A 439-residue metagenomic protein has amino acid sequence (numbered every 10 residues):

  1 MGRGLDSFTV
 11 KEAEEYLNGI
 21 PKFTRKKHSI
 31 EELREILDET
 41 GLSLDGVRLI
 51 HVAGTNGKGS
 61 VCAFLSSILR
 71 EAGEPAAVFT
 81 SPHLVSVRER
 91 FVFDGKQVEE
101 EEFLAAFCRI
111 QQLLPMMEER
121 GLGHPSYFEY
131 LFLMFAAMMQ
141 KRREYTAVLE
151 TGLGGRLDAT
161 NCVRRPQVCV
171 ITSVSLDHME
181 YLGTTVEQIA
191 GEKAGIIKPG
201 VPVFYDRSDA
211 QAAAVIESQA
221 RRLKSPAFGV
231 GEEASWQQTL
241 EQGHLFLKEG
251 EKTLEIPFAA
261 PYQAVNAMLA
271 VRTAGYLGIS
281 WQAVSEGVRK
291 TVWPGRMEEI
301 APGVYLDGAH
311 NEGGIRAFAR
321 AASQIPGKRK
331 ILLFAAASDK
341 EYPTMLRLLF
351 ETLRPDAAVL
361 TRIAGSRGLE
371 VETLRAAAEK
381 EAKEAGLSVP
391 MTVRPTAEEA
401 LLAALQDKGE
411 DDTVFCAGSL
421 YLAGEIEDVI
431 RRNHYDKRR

Functional and structural regions predicted by a protein language model:
M1-G54, V61-A72, F79, P115-G123: Short functional linear segments
L17, T55, A76, V148 (+8 more regions): Residue-level signal for inorganic ion chemistry
E35-D38, L42-D45, E71-R164, Q211: ATP-dependent carboxylate-amine ligase catalytic core
G46, T146, T151, D158-V170 (+2 more regions): Nucleotide phosphate-binding/pyrophosphate-handling subdomain across enzymes that bind or process nucleotide phosphates
L65, R156-Q167, E427-I430: Short Gly/Thr/Asp-enriched flexible loops that form oxyanion-binding sites at enzyme active sites
F79, D206-R207, Q219-L240, I256-P261 (+6 more regions): Beta-strand->loop->alpha-helix junctions that form or flank phosphate-binding loops in nucleotide-handling enzymes
E118-E119, R142-T151, P166-E255, A267-Q282: Acidic, Mg2+-coordinating active-site environments of NTP-dependent enzymes
D209-Q219, K224-F228, T239-Q242, L346-T413: C-terminal helical cap/extension that packs against the catalytic core of soluble nucleotide-cofactor enzymes
